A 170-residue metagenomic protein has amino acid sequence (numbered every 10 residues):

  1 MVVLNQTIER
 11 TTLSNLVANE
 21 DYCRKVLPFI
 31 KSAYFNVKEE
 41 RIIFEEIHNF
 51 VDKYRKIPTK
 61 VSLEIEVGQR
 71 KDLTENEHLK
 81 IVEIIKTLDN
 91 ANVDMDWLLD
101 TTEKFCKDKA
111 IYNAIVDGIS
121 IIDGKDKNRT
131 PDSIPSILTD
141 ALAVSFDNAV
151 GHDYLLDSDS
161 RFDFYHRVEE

Functional and structural regions predicted by a protein language model:
M1-F105: Noncatalytic partner-interaction/assembly domains of nucleic-acid and motor enzyme complexes, especially the accessory
S14, D147-E170: The Walker A/P-loop phosphate-binding site
F35-N36, V67-K71, I121-D126, S145-F146 (+1 more regions): Short amphipathic alpha-helical patches
D89-D157: Interdomain "pre-motor" coupling segment immediately N-terminal to P-loop NTPase/helicase cores
